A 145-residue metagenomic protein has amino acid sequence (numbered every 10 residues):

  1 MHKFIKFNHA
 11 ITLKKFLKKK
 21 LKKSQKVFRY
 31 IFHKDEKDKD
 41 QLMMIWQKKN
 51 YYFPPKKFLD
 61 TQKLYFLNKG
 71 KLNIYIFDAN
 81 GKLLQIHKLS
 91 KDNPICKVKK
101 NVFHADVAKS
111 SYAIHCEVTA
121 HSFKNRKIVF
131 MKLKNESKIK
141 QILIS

Functional and structural regions predicted by a protein language model:
M1-K39, Q85-L89, Q141-S145: A short, N-terminal "cap"/entry segment at the start of jelly-roll beta-barrel domains of the cupin/DSBH fold
D40-L42, T61-K63, Y112-A113: Short, surface-exposed beta-edge/turn micro-motifs
M43-T61: Conserved short histidine dyad/triad with adjacent acidic residue
M44, L64, A105: Short, surface-exposed charged micro-motifs
P54-K56, I74-I76, C96-V98, H104-K109 (+1 more regions): Short beta-strand His + acidic residue motifs that chelate non-heme Fe in jelly-roll/DSBH and cupin folds
D60-A79: Glycine- and acidic-residue-biased ligand/ion/polar-headgroup-sensing regions
D78-N101: Short acidic-glycine-tyrosine-enriched beta hairpin
K82, A105-S145: Double-stranded beta-helix
